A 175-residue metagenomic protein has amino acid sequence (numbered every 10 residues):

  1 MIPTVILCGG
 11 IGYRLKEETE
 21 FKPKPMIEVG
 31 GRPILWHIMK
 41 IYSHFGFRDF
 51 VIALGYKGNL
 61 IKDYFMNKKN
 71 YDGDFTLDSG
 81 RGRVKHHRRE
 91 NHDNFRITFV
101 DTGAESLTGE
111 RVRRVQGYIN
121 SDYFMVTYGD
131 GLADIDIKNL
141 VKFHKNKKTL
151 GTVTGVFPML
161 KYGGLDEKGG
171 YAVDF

Functional and structural regions predicted by a protein language model:
M1-D63, N67: N-terminal glycine-rich phosphate-binding loop and ensuing alpha1 helix
M39-K40, M66, V112-R113, N120-S121 (+1 more regions): Short alpha-helix within the catalytic core of nucleotide-sugar-dependent glycosyltransferases
L60, S106, G131-D134: A short, conserved beta-strand element in the Rossmann-like catalytic core that flanks the donor/metal-binding loop
N67-F95: Short mixed-charge
T102-G103, Y128-G129: Short acidic donor-binding/metal-coordinating loop in glycosyltransferase active sites
S106-V115: Glycine-rich, basic loop-to-helix element that forms the pyrophosphate-binding segment of sugar-nucleotide handling
F124-M125: Short aromatic/hydrophobic "clamp" motif used to bind/position activated sugar donors
A133-F175: Conserved core of the sugar-phosphate nucleotidyltransferase
